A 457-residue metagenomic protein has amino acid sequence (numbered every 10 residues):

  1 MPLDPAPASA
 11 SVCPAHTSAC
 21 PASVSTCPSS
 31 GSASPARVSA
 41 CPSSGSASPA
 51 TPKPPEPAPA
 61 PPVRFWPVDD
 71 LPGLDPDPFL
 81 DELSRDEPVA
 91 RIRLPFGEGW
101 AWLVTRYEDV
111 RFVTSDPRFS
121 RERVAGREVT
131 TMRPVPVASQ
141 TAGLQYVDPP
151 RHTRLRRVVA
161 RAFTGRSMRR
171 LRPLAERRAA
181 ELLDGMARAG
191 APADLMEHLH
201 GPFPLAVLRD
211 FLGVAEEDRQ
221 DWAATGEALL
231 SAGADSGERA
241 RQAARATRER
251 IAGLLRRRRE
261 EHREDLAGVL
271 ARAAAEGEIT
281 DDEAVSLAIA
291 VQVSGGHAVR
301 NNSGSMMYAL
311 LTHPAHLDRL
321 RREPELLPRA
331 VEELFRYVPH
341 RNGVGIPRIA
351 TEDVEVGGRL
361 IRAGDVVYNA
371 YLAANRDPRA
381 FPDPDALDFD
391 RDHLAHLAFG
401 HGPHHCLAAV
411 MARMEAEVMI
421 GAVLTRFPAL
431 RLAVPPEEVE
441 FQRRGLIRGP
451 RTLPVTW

Functional and structural regions predicted by a protein language model:
M1-C20, C27, R37-W457: Cytochrome P450
V24, G31-S34: Low-complexity tandem-repeat tracts in intrinsically disordered regions
